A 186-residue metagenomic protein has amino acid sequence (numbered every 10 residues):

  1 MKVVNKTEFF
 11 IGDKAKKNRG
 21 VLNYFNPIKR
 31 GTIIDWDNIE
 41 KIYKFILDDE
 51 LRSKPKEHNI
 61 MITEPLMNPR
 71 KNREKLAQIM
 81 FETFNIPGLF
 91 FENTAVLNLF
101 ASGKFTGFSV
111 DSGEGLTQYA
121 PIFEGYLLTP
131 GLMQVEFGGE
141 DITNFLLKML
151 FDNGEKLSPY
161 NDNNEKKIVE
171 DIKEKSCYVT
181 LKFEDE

Functional and structural regions predicted by a protein language model:
M1-I79, G88, Q118, T129-G131 (+3 more regions): Conserved phosphate-binding loops in N-terminal lobes of ATP-dependent enzymes of the actin/Hsp70/sugar-kinase
M1-K2, E8, F100-L127, L146: Gly/Thr-rich phosphate-binding beta-strand-loop-beta motif of the actin/hexokinase/Hsp70
P27, T63-L66, E92-T94, S102 (+3 more regions): Structured beta-strand/turn binding interfaces of compact recognition modules in eukaryotic regulators
K29, I33-W36, F81, N98 (+2 more regions): Helical "lid/coupling" subdomains associated with nucleotide-phosphate turnover
E50-L51, T83, F100-K104, D141 (+3 more regions): Active-site or ligand-binding cleft "flap/edge" segments
I60-T63, L99-F100, V179: Conserved, well-structured core segments
N72-E74, I86-V110, Y126: Conserved phosphate-binding catalytic cores of ATP/NTP-utilizing and phosphoryl-transfer enzymes
F123-E186: Phosphate-binding glycine-rich/basic clefts of nucleotide- and phosphate-handling proteins, predominantly
